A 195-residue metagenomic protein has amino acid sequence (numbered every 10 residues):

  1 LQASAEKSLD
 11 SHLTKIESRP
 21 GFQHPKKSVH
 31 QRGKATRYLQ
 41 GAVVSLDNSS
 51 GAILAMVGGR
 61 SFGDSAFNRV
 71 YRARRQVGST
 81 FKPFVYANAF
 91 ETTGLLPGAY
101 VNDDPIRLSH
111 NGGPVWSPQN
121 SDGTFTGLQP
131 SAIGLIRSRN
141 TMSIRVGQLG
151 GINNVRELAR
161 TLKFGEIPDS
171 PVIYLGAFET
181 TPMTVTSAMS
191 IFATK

Functional and structural regions predicted by a protein language model:
L1-P83, L95-A99, N153-R160: Periplasmic/cell-envelope proteins involved in peptidoglycan metabolism and beta-lactam response
S4, S8, F84, A132 (+1 more regions): Short, solvent-exposed alpha-helical surface patches in non-cytosolic proteins
D10, A87-G94, Q148, S187-T194: Short glycine/serine- and small hydrophobic-enriched flexible loop segments
H24-S28, P105, D169-L175: Short linear capping/connector segments at secondary-structure termini
S49, L95-V155, S170, T194: Conserved catalytic neighborhood of penicillin-recognizing serine enzymes
D64-R72, N140, I167-I173: Glycine- and acidic
F90, P97-G98, L162-I167: Proteins synthesized as precursors that undergo proteolytic processing into mature forms
T161-K195: Active-site-proximal helix/loop microenvironment of the serine DD-peptidase/beta-lactamase transpeptidase fold
